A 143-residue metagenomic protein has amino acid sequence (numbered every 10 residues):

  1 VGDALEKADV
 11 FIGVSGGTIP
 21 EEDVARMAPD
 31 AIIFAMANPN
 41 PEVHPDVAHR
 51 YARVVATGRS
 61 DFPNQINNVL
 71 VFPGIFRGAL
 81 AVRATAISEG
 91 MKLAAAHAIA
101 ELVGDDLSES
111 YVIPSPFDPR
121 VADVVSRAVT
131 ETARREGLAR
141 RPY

Functional and structural regions predicted by a protein language model:
V1-A25: A structured beta-alpha segment of the ubiquitous adenosine-cofactor-binding alpha/beta core
K7-A8, D30, E109: Phosphate-coordination loops involved in phosphoryl transfer and adenosine-cofactor binding
D9-V10, I32, V54: Short, Asp-centered acidic motifs that coordinate Mg2+ and/or phosphate in catalytic or ligand-binding sites
V24-D30, A48-Y51: Short, conserved loop/helix-junction motifs that constitute active-site signature segments in enzyme catalytic cores
A35-P142: Adenosine-phosphate binding glycine-rich loop
